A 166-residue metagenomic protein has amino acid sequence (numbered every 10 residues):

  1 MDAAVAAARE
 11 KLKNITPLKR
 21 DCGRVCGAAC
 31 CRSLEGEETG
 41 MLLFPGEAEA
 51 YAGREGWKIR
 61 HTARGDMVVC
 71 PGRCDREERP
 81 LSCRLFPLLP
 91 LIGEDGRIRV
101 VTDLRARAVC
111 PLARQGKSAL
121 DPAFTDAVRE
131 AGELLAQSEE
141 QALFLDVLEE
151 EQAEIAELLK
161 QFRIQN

Functional and structural regions predicted by a protein language model:
M1-N166: Short loop/turn segments that flank or connect secondary-structure elements
